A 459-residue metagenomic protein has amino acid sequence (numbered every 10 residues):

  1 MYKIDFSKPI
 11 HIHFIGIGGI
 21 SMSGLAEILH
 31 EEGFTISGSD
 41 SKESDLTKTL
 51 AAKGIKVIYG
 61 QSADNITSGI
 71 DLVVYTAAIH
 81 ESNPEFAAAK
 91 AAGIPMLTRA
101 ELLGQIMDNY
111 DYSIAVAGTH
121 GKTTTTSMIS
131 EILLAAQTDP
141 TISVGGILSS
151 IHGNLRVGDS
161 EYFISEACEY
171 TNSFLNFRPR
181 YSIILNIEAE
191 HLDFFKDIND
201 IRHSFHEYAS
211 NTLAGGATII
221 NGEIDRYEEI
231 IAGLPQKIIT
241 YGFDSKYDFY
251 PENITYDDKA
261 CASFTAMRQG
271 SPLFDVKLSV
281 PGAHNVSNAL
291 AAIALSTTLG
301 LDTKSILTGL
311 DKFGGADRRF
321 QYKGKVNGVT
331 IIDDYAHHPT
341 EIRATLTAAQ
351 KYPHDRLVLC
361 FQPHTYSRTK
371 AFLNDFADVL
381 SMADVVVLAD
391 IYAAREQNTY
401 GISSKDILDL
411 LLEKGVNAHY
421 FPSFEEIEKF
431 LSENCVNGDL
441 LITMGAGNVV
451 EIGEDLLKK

Functional and structural regions predicted by a protein language model:
M1-T98, L102, A217, Y247-E252 (+2 more regions): N-terminal leader/targeting and accessory segments in enzymes
Y2-H13, S21, L25-I28, E32 (+4 more regions): Nucleotide phosphate-binding/pyrophosphate-handling subdomain across enzymes that bind or process nucleotide phosphates
D5, I28-F34, A51, D64-S68 (+5 more regions): Phosphate-binding loop of NTP-binding sites
I12-F14, V73, I114, P140 (+3 more regions): Conserved hydrophobic helix-helix packing surfaces used for dimerization/oligomerization
F34-S41, A217-G222, L359-Q362, A383-A393: Short internal beta-strands
S39, I58-Q61, L97-G104, S143-G146 (+4 more regions): Beta-strand->loop->alpha-helix junctions that form or flank phosphate-binding loops in nucleotide-handling enzymes
S68-L72, E161, N437-D439: Short acidic/histidine-rich motifs immediately flanking catalytic phosphotransfer sites in two-component signaling
A377-N437: C-terminal helical cap/extension that packs against the catalytic core of soluble nucleotide-cofactor enzymes
